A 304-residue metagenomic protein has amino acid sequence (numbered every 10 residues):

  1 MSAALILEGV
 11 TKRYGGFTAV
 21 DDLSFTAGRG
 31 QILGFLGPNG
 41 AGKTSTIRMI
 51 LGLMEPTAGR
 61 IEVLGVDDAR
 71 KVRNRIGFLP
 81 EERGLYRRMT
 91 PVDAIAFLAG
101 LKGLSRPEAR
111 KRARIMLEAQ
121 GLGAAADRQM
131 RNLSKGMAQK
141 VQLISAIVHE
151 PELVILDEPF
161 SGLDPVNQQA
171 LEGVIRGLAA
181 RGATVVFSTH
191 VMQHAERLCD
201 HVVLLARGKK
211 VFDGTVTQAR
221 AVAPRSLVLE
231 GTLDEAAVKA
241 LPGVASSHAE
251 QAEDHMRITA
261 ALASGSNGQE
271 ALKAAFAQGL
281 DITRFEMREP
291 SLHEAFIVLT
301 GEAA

Functional and structural regions predicted by a protein language model:
A3-L7, K12-A206, V211-F212: ABC transporter nucleotide-binding domains
A58, K71, D93, E108 (+4 more regions): An acidic, carboxylate-rich microenvironment
R60, Q129, S226, D281-R284: Residues at or immediately flanking beta-strands
A125, K135, H190, E230-T232 (+2 more regions): Structured loop/turn residues at secondary-structure junctions
E172-L262: ABC transporter nucleotide-binding domain
A263-A304: C-terminal coupling/interaction segments
